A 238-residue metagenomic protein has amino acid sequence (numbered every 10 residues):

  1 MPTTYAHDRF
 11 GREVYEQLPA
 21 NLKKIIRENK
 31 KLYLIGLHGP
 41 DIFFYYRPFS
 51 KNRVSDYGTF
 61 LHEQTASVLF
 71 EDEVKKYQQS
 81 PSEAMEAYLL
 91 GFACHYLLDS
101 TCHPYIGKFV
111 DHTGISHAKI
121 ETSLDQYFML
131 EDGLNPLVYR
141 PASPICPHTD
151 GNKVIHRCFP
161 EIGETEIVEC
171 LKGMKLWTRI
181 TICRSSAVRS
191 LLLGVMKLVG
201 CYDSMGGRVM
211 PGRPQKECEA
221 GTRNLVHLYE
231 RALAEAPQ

Functional and structural regions predicted by a protein language model:
M1-L89, Y96-Q238: N-terminal leader/auxiliary helical segments
